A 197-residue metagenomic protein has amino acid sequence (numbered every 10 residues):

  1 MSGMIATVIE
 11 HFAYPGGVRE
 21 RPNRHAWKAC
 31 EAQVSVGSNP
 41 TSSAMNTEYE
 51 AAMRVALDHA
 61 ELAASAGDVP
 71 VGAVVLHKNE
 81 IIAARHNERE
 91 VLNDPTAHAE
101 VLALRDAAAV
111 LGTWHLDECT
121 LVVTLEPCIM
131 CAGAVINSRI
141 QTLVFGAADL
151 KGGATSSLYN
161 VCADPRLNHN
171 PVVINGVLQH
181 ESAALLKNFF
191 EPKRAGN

Functional and structural regions predicted by a protein language model:
M1-M4, M45: Methionine residue identity
M4-E20, G37: Short, positively charged low-complexity motifs
M45-A63, M130-N197: Zinc-dependent deaminase
V71-N79: Short beta-strand scaffold segments in enzyme catalytic cores
H77-K78, R105, D117: A cytosolic small-molecule/anion-sensing beta-strand core signal
I82-R89: Short beta->alpha transition motifs characteristic of CBS
V91-V101: A short, polar/charged loop-to-alpha-helix boundary motif
T113-L125: Immediate flanking context of iron-sulfur cluster ligation sites
